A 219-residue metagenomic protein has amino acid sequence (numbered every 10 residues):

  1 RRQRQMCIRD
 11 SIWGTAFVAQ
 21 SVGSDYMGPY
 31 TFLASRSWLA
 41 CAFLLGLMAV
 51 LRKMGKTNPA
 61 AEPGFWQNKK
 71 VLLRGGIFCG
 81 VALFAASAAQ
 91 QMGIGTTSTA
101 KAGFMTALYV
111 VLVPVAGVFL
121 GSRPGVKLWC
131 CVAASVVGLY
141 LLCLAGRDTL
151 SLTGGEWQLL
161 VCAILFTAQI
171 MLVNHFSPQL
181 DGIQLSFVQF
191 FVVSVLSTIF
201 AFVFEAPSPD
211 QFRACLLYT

Functional and structural regions predicted by a protein language model:
R2, Y26-Y30, A34, N68-L72 (+2 more regions): Juxtamembrane helix-entry segments on the extracytoplasmic side of multipass membrane proteins
R4-I8: Short, small-residue-biased leader/transition segments that mark boundaries at the very start of proteins
I12, A16-F17, L51-T106, L139-L141: Specific transmembrane alpha-helical segments of multi-pass solute transporters/efflux pumps, especially DMT/EamA
T15-M27, F32-S35, L39, S87-T97 (+3 more regions): Juxtamembrane C-cap of transmembrane helices in multi-pass membrane transport proteins
Y30, C41-L44, V113-P114, F119 (+1 more regions): Transmembrane alpha-helical segments that form core, pore/gating elements of small-molecule transporters/exporters
F43-M48, Y109-C130: C-terminal transmembrane-helix exit sites in multi-pass transporters
L44, P124-A145, A163-F166, S197: Hydrophobic transmembrane alpha-helices of multi-pass small-molecule transport proteins
L72-G76, P124-S135, E156, D181-Q189: Cytoplasmic-side transmembrane-helix entry/capping segments in multi-pass membrane proteins
